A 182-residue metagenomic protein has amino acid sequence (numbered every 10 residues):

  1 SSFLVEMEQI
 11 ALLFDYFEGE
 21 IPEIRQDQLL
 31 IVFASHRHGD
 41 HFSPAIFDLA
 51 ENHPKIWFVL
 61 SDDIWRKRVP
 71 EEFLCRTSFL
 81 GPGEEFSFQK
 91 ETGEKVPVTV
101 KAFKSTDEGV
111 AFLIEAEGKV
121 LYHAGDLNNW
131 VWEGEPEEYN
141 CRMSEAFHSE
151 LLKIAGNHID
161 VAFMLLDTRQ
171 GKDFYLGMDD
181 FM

Functional and structural regions predicted by a protein language model:
S1-I24, V110-W132: Conserved beta-strand hairpin/beta-sheet module of binuclear metal-dependent hydrolase folds, prominently
V5, H36, V100, D126 (+1 more regions): Divalent metal-coordination and catalytic microenvironments
L12-E18, F103, R142-A146: Short gly/ser/thr-rich secondary-structure transition/capping motifs
D15-E18, H36-R37, D63-I64, S105 (+2 more regions): Active-site metal-binding loops of divalent metal-dependent hydrolases
E18-I64, L152-F163: Active-site metal-binding motif and surrounding structural segment of the metallo-beta-lactamase
P44-N52, E71-E72, L176-F181: A short acidic, amphipathic alpha-helical/loop segment
V59, W132-M182: Cap/insert and terminal regions of metallo-dependent hydrolase folds
L60-G118: Metallo-beta-lactamase
